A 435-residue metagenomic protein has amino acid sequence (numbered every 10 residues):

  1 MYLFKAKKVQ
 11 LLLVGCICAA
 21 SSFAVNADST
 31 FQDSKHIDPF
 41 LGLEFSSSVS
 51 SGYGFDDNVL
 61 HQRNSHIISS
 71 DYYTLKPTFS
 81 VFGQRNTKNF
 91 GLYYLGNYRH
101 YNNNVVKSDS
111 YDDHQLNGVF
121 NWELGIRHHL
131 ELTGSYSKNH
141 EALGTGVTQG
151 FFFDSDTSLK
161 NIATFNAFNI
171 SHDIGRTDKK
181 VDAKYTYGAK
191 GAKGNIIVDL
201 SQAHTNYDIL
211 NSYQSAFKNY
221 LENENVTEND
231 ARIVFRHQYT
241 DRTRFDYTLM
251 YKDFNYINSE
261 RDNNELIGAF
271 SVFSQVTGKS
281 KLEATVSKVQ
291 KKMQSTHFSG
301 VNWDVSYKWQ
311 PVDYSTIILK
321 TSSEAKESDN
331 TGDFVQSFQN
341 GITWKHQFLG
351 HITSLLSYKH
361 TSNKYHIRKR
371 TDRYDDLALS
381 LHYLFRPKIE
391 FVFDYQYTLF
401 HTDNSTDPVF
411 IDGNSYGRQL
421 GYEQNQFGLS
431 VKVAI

Functional and structural regions predicted by a protein language model:
D38-G42, H66-T74, K107-D113, H172-D178 (+10 more regions): Transmembrane beta-barrel outer-membrane domains
V49-F55, L92-H100, L132-K138, V147 (+10 more regions): Transmembrane beta-barrel strands of outer-membrane/channel proteins
G52-T74: Surface-exposed strand-loop-strand hairpins of Gram-negative outer-membrane beta-barrel proteins
N58-H66, N102-Y111, A142-F151, Y207-N219 (+5 more regions): Outer-membrane beta-barrel translocator domains and adjoining extracellular loop/strand segments of Gram-negative
Y73-F79, H114-G118, T177-A183, T227-I233 (+6 more regions): Hydrophobic, lipid-facing positions within transmembrane beta-strands of outer-membrane proteins
F79-R85, F120-W122, A183-A189, F235-H237 (+6 more regions): Residue-level signature of outer-membrane beta-barrel architecture
T87-F90, I126-L130, G191-V198, N206 (+5 more regions): Repeated loop/turn-to-beta-strand initiation elements of outer-membrane beta-barrel proteins
Y383, I389-E390, Y395, Q419-I435: Outer-membrane beta-barrel "beta-signal"
